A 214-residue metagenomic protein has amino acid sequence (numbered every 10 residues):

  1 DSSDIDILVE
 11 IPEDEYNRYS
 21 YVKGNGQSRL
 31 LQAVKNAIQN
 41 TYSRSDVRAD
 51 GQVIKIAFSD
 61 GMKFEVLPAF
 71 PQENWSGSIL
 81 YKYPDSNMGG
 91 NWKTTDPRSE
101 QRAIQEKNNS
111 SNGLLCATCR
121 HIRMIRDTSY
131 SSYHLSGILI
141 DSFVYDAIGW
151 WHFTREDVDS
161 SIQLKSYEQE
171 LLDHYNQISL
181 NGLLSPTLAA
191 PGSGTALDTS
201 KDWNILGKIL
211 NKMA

Functional and structural regions predicted by a protein language model:
D1-Q27, L31: Catalytic metal-binding acidic patch
D1-S2, Y42, G90-T94, L188-G194: Short, exposed beta-strand "edge-strand" segments with a Pro/Gly-rich flavor and a Y/T-containing core
V22-G26, R155-D159, Q163, D198-D202: Alpha-helix capping and helix-coil boundary motifs
K35, Q39-N181, K208-K212: Catalytic cores of NTP-dependent nucleotidyl/adenyl transfer enzymes across multiple folds
N176-A214: Terminal (often C-terminal) interaction modules
